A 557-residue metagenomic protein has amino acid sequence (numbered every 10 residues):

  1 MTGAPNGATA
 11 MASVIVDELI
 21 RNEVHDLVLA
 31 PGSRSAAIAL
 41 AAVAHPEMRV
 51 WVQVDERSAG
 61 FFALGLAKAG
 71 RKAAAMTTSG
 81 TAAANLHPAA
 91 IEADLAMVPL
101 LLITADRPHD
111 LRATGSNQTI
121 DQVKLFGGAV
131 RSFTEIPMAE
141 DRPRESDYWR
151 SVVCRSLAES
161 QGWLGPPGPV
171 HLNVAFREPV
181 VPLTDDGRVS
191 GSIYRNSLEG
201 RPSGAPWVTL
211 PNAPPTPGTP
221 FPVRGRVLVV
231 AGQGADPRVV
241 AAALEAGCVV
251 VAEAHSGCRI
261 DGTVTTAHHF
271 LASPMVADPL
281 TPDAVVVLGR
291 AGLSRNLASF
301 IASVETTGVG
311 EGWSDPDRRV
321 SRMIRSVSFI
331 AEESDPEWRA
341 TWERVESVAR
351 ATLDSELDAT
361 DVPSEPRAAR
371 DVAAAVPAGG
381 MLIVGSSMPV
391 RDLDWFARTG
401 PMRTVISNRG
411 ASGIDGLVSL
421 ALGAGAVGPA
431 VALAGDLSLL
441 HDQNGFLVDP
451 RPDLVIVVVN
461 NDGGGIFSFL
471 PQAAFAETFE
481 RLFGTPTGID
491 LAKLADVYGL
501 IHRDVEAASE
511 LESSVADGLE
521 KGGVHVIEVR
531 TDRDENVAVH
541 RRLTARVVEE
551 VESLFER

Functional and structural regions predicted by a protein language model:
M1-G7, G289, N296-V390, E506-R557: Phosphate/pyrophosphate-binding active-site segments
A12-E23, A30-R34, I38-L40, V345-G428: Active-site diphosphate/adenylate-binding microenvironment
H25-L29, R49-W51, A69-R107, T281-G289 (+2 more regions): A short, small-residue-rich loop immediately preceding and capping a beta-strand
A30-G32, T78, N173-F176, V230-A235 (+6 more regions): Structural motif
K68-A69, A84-N85, P214-T219, L228-V309 (+4 more regions): Glycine-rich, anion-gripping cofactor-binding loops and their flanking helix/strand elements in enzyme active sites
E92, P99-I103, D110-G127, W395-R557: Thiamine diphosphate
A93, T104-V153, A252-A349, P471: Glycine-rich, acidic loop regions that bind phosphate or pyrophosphate groups
R155, E159-R224, D335-E337: Conformationally flexible catalytic loops at phosphate/diphosphate-handling active centers
